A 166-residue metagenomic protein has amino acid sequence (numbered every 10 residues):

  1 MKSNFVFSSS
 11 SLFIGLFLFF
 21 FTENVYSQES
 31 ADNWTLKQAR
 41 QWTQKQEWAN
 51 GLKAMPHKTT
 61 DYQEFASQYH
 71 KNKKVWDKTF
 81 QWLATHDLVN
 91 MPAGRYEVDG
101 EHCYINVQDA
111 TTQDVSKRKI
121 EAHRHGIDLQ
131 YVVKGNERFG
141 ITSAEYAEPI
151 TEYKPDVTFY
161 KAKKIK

Functional and structural regions predicted by a protein language model:
N4-S11, L18, E23-K166: Jelly-roll (double-stranded beta-helix
